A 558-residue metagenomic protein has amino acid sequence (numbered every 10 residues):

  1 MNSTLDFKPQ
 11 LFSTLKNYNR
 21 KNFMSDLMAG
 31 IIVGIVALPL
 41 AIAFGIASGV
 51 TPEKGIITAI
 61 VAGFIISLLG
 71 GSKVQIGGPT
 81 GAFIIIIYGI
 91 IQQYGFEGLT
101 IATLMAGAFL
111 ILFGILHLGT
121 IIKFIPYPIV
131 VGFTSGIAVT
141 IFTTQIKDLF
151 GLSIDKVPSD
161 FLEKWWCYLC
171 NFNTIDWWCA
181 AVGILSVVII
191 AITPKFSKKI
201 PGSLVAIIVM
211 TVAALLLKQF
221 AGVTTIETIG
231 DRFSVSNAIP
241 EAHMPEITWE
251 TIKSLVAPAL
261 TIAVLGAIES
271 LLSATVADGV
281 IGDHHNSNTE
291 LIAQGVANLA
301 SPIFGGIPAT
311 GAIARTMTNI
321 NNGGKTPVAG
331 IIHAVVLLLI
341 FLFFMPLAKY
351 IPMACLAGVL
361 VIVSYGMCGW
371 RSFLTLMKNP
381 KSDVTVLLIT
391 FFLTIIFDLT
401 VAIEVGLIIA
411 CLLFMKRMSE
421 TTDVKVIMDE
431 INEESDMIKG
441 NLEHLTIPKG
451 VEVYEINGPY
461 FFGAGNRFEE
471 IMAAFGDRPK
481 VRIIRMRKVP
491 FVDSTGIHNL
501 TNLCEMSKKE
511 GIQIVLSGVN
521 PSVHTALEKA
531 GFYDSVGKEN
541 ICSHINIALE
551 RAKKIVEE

Functional and structural regions predicted by a protein language model:
M1-M428, N432-E433, G531: Transmembrane helical cores of multi-pass ion-transport proteins
A29, V187, A191, N466 (+3 more regions): Short, contiguous clusters of charged residues that form electrostatic/catalytic patches at enzyme active sites, used
I76, L516, I541: Conserved SAM-binding loop
I87, W165, F468-M472, A548 (+1 more regions): Generic hydrophobic alpha-helical segments
V335, V523-H524, S543: Short secondary-structure capping/turn micro-motifs that flank functional sites
G366-S535, K553-E557: The feature marks cytosolic C-terminal regulatory regions of anion transporters and related permeases
S535-R551: Short acidic-hydrophobic, aromatic-tinged amphipathic segments that line or gate anion-handling sites
